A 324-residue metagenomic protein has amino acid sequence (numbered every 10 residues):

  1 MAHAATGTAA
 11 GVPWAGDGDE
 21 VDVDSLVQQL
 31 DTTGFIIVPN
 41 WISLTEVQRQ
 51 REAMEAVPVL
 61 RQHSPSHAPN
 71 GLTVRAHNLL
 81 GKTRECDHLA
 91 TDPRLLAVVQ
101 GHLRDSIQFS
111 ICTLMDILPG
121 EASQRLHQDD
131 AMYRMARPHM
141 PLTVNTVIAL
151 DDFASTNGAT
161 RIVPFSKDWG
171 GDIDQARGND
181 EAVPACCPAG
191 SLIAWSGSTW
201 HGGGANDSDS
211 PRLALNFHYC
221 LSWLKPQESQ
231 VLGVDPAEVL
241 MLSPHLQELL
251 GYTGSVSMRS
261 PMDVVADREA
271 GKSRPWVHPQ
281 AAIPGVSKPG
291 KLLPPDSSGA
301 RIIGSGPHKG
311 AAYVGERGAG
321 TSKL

Functional and structural regions predicted by a protein language model:
M1-A2, L324: N-terminal mitochondrial targeting presequences
A2-T33, V38-A136: Non-heme Fe(II)-dependent double-stranded beta-helix
I37-V38, I148, I193-W195: Short hydrophobic-aromatic micro-motifs
I42-L44, L114-I117, A131, F153-S155 (+3 more regions): Short, solvent-exposed loop/turn segments at secondary-structure junctions
N70, P138-L142, D209-P211: A generic structural micro-feature
I111-L114, T146-I148, L215-Y219: A structural signal for short, well-ordered beta-strand segments
E121-C187, L224-V234: Catalytic core of non-heme Fe(II) oxygenases with the double-stranded beta-helix
W169-A194, S198-T199, G204-L324: Conserved double-stranded beta-helix
